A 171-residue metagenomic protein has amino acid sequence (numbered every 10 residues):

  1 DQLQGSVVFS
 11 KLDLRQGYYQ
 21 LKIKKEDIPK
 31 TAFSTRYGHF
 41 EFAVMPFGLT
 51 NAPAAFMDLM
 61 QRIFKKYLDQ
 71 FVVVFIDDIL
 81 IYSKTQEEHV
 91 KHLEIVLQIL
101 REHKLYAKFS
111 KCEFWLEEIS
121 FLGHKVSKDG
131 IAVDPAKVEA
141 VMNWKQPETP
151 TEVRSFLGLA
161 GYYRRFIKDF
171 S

Functional and structural regions predicted by a protein language model:
L3, K11-K65, D69, H124-D129 (+2 more regions): Reverse-transcriptase-like RNA-dependent polymerase core
Q4, N51, L59, D69-Q70 (+3 more regions): C-terminal reverse transcriptase regions that engage the nucleic-acid substrate
K11, F75-I76: Generic enzyme active-site microenvironment
F40-V44, Y82, E139-V141: Short small-residue beta-strand/loop micro-motif enriched in glycine and branched aliphatics
